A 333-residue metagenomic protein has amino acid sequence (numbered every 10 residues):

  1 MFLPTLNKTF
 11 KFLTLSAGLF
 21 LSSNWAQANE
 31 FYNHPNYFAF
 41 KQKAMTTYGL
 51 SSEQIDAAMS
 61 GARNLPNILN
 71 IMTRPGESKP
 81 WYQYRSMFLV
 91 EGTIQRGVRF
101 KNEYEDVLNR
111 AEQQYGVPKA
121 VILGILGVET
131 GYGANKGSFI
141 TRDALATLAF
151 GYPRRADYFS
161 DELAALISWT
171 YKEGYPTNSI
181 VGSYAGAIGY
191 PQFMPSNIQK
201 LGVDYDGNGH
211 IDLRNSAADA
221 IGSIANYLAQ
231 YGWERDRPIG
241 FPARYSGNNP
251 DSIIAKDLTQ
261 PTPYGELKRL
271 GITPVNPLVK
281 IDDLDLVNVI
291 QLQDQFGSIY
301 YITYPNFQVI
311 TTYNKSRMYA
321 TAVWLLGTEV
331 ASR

Functional and structural regions predicted by a protein language model:
F2-L13: Bacterial N-terminal signal peptides that target proteins for export
K11-S22: Bacterial N-terminal signal peptides
N24-A28: Sec/Tat signal peptide C-region and signal peptidase I cleavage site
N29-E103, N109-E112: An acidic, Gly/Ser/Thr/Pro-rich helix-cap/linker signature
R63, E129-G133, A187, S246 (+4 more regions): Solvent-exposed loop/turn segments at secondary-structure junctions within structured extracellular/periplasmic domains
S86-S223, A229: Acidic/His-rich structured neighborhood in mature extracellular/periplasmic domains
T177, V181-Q295: Flexible, glycine-rich surface segments
L284-R333: C-terminal functional modules
